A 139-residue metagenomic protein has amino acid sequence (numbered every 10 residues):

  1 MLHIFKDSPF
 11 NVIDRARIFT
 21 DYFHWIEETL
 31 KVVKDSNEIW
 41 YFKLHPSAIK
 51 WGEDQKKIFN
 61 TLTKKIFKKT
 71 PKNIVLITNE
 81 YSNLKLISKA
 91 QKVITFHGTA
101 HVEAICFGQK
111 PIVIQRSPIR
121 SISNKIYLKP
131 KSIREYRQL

Functional and structural regions predicted by a protein language model:
M1-K64: Conserved catalytic-core segment of nucleotide-activated headgroup transferases in glycan assembly
K6-N11, S47-G52, N83-L86, H101-E103 (+1 more regions): Flexible loop/turn segments at secondary-structure boundaries
F19-I26, V33, K56, N79 (+4 more regions): Active-site-proximal structural scaffolding
D35-S36, K72, R134-L139: Histidine- and aromatic-rich ligand-binding microenvironments
K43, F96, I114-R116: Generic beta-sheet signal
D54-V102, C106: Donor nucleotide-activated moiety binding/catalytic core segment of transferases that use nucleotide-activated donors
A100-L139: Catalytic binding pocket for nucleotide-activated donors in carbohydrate/polymer assembly enzymes
